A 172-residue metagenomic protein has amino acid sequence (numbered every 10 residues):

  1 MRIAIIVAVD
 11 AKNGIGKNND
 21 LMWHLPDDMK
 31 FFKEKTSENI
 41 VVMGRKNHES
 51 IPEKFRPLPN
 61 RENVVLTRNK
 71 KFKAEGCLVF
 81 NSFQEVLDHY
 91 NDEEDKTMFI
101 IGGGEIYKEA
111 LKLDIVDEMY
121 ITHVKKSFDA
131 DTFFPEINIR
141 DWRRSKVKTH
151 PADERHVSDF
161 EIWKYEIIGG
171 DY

Functional and structural regions predicted by a protein language model:
M1-Y172: Enzymes that bind and transform nitrogen-containing heteroaromatic metabolites
